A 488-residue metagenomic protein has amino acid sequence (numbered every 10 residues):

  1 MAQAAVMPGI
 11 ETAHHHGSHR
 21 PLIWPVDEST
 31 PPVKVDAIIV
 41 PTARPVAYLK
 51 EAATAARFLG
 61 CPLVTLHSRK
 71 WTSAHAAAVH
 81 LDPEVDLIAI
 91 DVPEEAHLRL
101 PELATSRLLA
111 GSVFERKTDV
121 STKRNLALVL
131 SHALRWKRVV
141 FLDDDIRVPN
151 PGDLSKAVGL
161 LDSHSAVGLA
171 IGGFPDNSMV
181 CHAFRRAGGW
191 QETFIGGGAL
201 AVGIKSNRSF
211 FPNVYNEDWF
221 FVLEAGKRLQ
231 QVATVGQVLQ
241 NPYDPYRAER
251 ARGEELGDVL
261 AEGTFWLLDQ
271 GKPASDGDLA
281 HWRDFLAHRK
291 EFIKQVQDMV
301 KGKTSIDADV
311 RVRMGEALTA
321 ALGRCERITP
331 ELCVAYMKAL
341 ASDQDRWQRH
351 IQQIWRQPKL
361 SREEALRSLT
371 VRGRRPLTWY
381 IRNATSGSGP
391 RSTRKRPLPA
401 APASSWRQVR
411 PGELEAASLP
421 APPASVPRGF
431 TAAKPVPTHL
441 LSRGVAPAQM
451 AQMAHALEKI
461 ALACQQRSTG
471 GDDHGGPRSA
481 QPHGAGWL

Functional and structural regions predicted by a protein language model:
M1-C61, T65-R69: N-proximal low-complexity "stem/linker" segments adjacent to membrane-targeting elements
A2-G17, L223, R228-K395, P399 (+2 more regions): C-terminal catalytic/acceptor-binding lobe
A77-L130: Active-site-proximal specificity loops/subdomain of glycosyltransferases
W136, T193-S209: Conserved nucleotide-sugar donor-binding and metal-coordinating catalytic region shared by glycosyltransferases
W136-R147: Short beta-strand-to-loop acidic/aromatic patch adjacent to the donor-nucleotide binding site
I146-A183: Conserved donor NDP-sugar-binding/catalytic core segment of glycosyltransferases
Y215-F220: Acidic donor-binding loop at a coil-to-helix junction in glycosyltransferase catalytic cores that engages
Q466, D473-H474: Alpha-helix boundary/capping motif
